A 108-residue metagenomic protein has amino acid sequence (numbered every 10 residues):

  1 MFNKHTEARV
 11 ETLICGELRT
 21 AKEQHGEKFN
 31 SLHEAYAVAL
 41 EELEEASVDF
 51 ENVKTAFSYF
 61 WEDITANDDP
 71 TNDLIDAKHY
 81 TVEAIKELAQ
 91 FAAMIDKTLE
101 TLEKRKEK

Functional and structural regions predicted by a protein language model:
M1-K108: Flexible "arm" and connector segments at domain edges
